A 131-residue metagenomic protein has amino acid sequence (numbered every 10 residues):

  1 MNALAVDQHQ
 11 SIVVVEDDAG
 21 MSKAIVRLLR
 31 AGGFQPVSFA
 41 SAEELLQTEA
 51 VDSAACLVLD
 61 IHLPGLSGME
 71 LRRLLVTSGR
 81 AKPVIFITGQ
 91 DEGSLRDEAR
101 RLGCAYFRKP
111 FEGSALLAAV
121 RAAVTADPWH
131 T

Functional and structural regions predicted by a protein language model:
M1-V13, A19-V26, E43, Q47 (+3 more regions): Non-catalytic signal-transmission and effector/linker regions of two-component phosphorelay proteins
G33-S41, T48: Short hydrophobic/Thr-rich beta-strand motif most characteristic of the beta2 strand and flanking loop of CheY-like
A40-S41, S67-E70: Acidic catalytic/metal-coordinating carboxylates
E49-D52, L74-A81, R101-L102: Conserved phosphotransfer cores of two-component systems
L57-D60, T88: Active-site residues of response regulator receiver
P64: The feature encodes the CheY-like receiver
E70, Q90-F107, A118: Alpha4 helix (beta4-alpha4-beta5 surface) of REC/receiver domains from two-component response regulators
A81-D91: A short, hydrophobic beta-strand element within the central beta-sheet of small alpha/beta folds
